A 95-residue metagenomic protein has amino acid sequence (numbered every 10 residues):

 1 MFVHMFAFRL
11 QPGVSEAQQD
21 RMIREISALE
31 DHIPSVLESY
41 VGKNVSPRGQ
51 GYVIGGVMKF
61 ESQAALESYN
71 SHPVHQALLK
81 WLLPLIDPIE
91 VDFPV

Functional and structural regions predicted by a protein language model:
M1-V53, E61-S71, D92-V95: Short S/T/G/P-rich N-terminal loop/turn motif that feeds into the first structured element of a domain
H32-I33, L82-P84: Short, structurally constrained coil/turn elements that cap an alpha-helix or connect an alpha-helix to the following
N70, L79-L82: Short, flexible helix/strand-to-coil boundary loops that buttress conserved ligand/catalytic motifs in alpha/beta
L83-V95: Charge-dense polyanion-binding interfaces
